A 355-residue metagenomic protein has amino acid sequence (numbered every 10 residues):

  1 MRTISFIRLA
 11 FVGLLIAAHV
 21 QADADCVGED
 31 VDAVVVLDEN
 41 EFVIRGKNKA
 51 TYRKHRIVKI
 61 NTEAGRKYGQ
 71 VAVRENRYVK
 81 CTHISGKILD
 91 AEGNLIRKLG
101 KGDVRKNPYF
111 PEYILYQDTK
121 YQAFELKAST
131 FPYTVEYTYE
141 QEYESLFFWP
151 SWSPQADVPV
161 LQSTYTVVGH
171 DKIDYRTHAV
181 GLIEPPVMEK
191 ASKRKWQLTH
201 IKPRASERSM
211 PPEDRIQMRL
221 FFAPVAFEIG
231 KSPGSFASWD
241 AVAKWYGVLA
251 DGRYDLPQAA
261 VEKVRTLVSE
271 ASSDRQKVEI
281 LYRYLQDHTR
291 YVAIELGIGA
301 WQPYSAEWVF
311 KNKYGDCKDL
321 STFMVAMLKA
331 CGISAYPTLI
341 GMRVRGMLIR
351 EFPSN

Functional and structural regions predicted by a protein language model:
M1-R8: Positively charged n-region of N-terminal signal peptides that target proteins for export
R8-A18: Bacterial N-terminal signal peptides
A17, T62, K80, S272-R275 (+2 more regions): Secondary-structure transition/capping motifs at alpha-helix termini and the adjoining loop/turn into the next element
A22-T164: Lumenal/extracellular ectodomains and adaptor appendage modules of the eukaryotic vesicle/secretory system
E140-F147, S151, Q155-D157, T164-G299: Secretory-pathway-linked proteins and extracytosolic
A259-E262, G297-E307, G341-G346: Short, conserved phosphate-binding/catalytic loop or strand-edge motifs used in phosphoryl-/nucleotidyl-transfer
Y304-Y314, L320-V325, K329: Active-site-proximal cofactor/substrate-binding loop regions of enzyme domains
D319-N355: Hydrophobic/aromatic-rich core segments of domains that either
